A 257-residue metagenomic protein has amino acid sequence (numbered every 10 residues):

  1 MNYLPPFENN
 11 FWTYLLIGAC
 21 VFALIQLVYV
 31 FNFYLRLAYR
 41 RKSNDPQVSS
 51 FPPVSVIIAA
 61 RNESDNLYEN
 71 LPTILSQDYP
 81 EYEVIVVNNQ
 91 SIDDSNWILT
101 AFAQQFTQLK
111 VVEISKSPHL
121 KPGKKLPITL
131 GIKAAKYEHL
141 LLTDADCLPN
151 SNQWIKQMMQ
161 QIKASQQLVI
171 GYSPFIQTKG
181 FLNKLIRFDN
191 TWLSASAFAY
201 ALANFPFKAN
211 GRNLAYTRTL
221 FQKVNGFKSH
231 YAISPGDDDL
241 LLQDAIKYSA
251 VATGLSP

Functional and structural regions predicted by a protein language model:
M1-S49, K184-R187: N-terminal membrane-anchoring/stem segments of glycan-assembly enzymes
F33, K110-P127, G131-K133, Q157-V224 (+1 more regions): Long helical/loop segments within the catalytic core of UDP-sugar-dependent glycosyltransferases, especially the large
Y39-K42, E63-S76: Short, well-formed alpha-helical segments that are part of the catalytic scaffolds of diverse glycosyltransferases
P52-S55, E83: Cell-envelope/extracellular polymer assembly enzymes that use nucleotide-activated donors
L71-P118: Acidic donor-binding segment of Leloir-type glycosyltransferases
Y137-L148: Short beta-strand-to-loop acidic/aromatic patch adjacent to the donor-nucleotide binding site
T219, D239-S256: Catalytic donor-sugar/metal-binding loop of nucleotide-sugar-dependent glycosyltransferases
Q222, G226-L241: Donor nucleotide-sugar recognition loop
